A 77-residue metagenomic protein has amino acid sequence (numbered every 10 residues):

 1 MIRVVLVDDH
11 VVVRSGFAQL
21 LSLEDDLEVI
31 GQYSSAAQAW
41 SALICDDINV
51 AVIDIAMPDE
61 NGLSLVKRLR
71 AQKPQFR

Functional and structural regions predicted by a protein language model:
D8-D9: Acidic di-acidic motifs
V13, P58: The feature encodes the CheY-like receiver
S15-Q19: Charged docking surfaces used in two-component/phosphorelay signaling
Q32-V50: Acidic, metal-coordinating helix/loop segments flanking the phosphotransfer/catalytic sites of two-component signaling
S34-S35, N61-S64: Acidic catalytic/metal-coordinating carboxylates
D47-N49, Q72-R77: His-Asp phosphorelay/catalytic-motif detector in bacterial-type signaling
D54-I55: Active-site residues of response regulator receiver
L63-Q75: Short amphipathic alpha-helix used as the core "switch/output" element in two-component signaling
